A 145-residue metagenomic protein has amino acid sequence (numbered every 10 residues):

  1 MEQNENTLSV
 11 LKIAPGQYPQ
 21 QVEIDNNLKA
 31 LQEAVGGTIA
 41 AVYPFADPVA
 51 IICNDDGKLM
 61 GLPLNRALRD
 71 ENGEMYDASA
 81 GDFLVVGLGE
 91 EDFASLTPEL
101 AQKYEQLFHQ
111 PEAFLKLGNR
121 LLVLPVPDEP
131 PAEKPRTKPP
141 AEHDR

Functional and structural regions predicted by a protein language model:
E2-A132: N-terminal nucleophile
A132-R145: Non-Sec secretion/translocation targeting segments of pathogen effectors
